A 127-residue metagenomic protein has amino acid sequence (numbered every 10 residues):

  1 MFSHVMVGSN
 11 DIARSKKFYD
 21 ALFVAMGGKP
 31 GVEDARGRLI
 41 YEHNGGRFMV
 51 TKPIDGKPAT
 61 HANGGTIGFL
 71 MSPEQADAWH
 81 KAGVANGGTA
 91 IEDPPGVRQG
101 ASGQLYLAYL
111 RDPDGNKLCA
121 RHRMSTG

Functional and structural regions predicted by a protein language model:
M1, T60-G64, S102: Short glycine-enriched loop/turn motifs at secondary-structure junctions
M1-K17, I67, M124-G127: N-terminal beta-strand motif that seeds the catalytic metal site of vicinal oxygen chelate
V7-F48: Core segments of cupin and vicinal oxygen chelate
S9-R14, G68-D114: Vicinal oxygen chelate
I40-G45, L110-P113, R123: Active-site beta-strand termini and strand-to-loop segments that position acidic
Y41-N86: Long, continuous compositionally biased terminal/linker segments
K117-A120: Short glycine-/small-residue motifs
